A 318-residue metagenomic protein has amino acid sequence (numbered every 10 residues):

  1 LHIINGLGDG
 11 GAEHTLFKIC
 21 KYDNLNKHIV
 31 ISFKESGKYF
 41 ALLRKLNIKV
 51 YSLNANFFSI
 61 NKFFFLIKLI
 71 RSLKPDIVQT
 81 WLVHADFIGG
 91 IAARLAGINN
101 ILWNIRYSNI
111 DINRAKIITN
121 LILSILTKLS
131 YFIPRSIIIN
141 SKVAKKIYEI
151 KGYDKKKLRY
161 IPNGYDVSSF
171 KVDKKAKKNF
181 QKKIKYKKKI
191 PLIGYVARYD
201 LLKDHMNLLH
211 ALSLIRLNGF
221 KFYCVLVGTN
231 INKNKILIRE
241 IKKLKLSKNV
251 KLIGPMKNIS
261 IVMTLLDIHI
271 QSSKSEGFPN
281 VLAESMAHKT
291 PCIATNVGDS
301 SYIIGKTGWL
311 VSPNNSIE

Functional and structural regions predicted by a protein language model:
G10-K21, P191, Y195-F220, I236 (+2 more regions): A conserved mid-protein helix/loop that constitutes part of the nucleotide-sugar donor-binding site
L25-H28, K187-I190, H205-K251: A conserved nucleotide-sugar
S32, L282, P291-A294: Short hydrophobic beta-strand element within catalytic cores of glycosyltransferases and related nucleotide-activated
T80-I88, I105: Short His-centered aromatic/hydrophobic patch
V143, G164: Carbohydrate-associated surface elements
K171-Y186: A short helix/loop element that forms part of the nucleotide-sugar donor recognition site in Leloir-type
P255, K274: Aromatic "clamp/platform" in nucleotide-sugar-dependent glycosyltransferases that forms part of the donor/acceptor
W309-S316: Conserved acidic donor-binding segment of nucleotide-sugar-dependent glycosyltransferases
